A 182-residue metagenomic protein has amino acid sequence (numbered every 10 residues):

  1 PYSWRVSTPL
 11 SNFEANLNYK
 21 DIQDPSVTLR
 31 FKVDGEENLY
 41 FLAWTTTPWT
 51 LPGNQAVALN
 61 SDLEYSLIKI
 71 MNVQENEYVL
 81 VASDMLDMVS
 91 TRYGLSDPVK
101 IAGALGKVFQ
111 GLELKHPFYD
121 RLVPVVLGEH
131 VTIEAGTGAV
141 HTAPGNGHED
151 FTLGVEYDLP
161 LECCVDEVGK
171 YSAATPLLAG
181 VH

Functional and structural regions predicted by a protein language model:
P1-V168, A174: NTP-handling and nucleic-acid-processing catalytic cores
A173-H182: Aromatic/His-enriched, Gly/Pro-containing loop or helix-boundary segments that lie immediately adjacent to catalytic
